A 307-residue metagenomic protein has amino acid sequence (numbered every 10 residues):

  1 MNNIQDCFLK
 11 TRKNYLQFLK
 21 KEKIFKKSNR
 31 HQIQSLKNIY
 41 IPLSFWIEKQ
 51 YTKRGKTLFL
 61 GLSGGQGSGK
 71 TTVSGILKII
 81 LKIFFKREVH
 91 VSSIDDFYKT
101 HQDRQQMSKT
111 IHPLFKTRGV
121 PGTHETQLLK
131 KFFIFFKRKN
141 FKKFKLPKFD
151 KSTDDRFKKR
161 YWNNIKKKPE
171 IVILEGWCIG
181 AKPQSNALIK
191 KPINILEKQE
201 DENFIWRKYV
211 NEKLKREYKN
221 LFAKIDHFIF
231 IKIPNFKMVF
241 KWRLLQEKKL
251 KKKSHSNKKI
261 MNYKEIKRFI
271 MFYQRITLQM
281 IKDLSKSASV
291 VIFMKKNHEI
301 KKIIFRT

Functional and structural regions predicted by a protein language model:
M1-K23, K27-Y40, W177-T307: Conserved NTP phosphate-binding and transfer environment spanning the P-loop NTPase/kinase superfamily
I24-S35, H90-S93, F97-D154: Conserved nucleotide-sensing/catalytic segment adjacent to the nucleotide-binding pocket in NTP-handling enzymes
I41-R54: Pre-Walker A adenine-sensing motif
R54-L62: Pre-Walker A (Motif I) flank of P-loop NTPase domains
G65: P-loop (Walker A) phosphate-binding loop of NTP-binding proteins
K70: Conserved lysine of the Walker
V73-S74, K78: Post-Walker A alpha-helix
I79-H90: Post-Walker A helix-loop "phosphate-sensing" segment adjacent to the P-loop in P-loop NTPases
